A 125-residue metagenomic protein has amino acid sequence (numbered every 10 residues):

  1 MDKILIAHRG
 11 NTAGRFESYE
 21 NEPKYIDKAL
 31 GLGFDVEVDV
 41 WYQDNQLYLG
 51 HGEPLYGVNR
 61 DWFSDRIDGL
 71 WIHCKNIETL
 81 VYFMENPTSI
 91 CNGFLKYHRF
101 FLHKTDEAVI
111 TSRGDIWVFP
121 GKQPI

Functional and structural regions predicted by a protein language model:
M1-I125: Phosphate-group recognition and catalysis centered on beta-loop-alpha active-site segments
